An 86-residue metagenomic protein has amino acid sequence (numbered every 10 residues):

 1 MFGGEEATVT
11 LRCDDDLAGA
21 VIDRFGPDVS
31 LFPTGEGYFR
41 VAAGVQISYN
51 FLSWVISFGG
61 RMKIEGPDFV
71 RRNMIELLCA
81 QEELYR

Functional and structural regions predicted by a protein language model:
M1-R86: Polybasic (Lys/Arg-rich)
